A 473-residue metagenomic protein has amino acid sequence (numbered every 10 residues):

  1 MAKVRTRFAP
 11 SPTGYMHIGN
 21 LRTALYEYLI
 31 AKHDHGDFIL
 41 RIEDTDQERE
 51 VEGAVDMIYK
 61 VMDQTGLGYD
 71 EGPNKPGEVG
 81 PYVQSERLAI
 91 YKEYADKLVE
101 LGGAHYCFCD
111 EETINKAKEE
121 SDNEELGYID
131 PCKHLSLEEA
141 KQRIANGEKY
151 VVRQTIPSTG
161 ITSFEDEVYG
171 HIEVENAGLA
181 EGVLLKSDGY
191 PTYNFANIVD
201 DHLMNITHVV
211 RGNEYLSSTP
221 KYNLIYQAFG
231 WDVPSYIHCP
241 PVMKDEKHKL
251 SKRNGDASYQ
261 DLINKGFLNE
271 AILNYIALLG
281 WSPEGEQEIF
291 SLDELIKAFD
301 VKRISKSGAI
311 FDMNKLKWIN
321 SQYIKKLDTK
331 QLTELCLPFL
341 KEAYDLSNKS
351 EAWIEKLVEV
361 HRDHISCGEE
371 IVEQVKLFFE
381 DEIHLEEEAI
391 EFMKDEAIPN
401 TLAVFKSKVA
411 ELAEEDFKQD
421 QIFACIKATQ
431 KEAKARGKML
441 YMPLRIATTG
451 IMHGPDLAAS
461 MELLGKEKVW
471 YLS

Functional and structural regions predicted by a protein language model:
M1-R7, Y259, E294-F299, P338-A343 (+3 more regions): Short amphipathic alpha-helical segments and their helix-coil junctions
A2-S121, P220-W231: N-terminal Rossmann-like or analogous alpha/beta NTP/dinucleotide-binding catalytic cores that position adenine
T6-P12, L40-D44, M204-V209, C425-K427 (+1 more regions): Glycine- and acidic
E27, I58, L98, G102 (+8 more regions): Residue-level signal for inorganic ion chemistry
Q47, F229-L385, T449-S473: Catalytic adenosine-cofactor/nucleotide-binding cores of aminoacyl-tRNA synthetases and other
K97-L101, H105-H238, K244-L250, P283: Active-site cores that bind ATP or allylic diphosphates and position pyrophosphate for catalysis
A389-Q421, I426: Long, amphipathic alpha-helical coiled-coil segments characteristic of histidine-phosphotransfer scaffolds
F417-L472: Charged substrate- and nucleic-acid-binding regions of tRNA-handling and nucleotidyl-transfer enzymes, centered on
